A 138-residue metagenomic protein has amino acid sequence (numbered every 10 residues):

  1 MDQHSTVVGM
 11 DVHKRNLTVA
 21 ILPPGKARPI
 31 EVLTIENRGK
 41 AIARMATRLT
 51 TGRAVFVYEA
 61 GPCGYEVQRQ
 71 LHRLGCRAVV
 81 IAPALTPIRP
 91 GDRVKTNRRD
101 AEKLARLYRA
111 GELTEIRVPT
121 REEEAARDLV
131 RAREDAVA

Functional and structural regions predicted by a protein language model:
M1-A138: Phosphate- and other anionic-substrate recognition elements at nucleic-acid/protein interfaces
